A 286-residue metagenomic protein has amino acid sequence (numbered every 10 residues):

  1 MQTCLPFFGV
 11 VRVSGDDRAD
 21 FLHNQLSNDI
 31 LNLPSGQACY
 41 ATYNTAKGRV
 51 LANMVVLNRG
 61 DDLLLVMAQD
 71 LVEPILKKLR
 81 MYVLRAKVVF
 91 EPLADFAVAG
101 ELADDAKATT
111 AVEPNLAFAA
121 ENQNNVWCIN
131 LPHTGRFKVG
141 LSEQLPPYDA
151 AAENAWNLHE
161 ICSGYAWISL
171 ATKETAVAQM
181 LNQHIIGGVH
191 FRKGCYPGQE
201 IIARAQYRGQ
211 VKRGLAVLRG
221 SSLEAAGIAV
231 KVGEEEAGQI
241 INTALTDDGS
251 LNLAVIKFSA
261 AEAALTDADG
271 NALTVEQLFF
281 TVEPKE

Functional and structural regions predicted by a protein language model:
M1-N53: Acidic, proline/glycine-enriched N-terminal capping motif
Q2-R12, V55-S163: Acidic, low-complexity central loop/insert segments
G15, L65, G198, E234: Residue-level signal for inorganic ion chemistry
D29-I30, R80-V88, Y148-W156, V232-A237 (+1 more regions): A common structural junction motif
A41-N53, V83-L84, A119-V126, I202 (+1 more regions): Short amphipathic beta-strand starts and helix->beta connectors
T42-Y43, A103-E121, S221-E235: Short amphipathic alpha-helix segments
F137-V217: Anionic-ligand-binding alpha/beta catalytic cores of soluble enzymes and soluble regulatory domains that recognize
L181-V189, A203-E286: Glycine-rich, small/acidic residue-mixed loop/short-helix segments
